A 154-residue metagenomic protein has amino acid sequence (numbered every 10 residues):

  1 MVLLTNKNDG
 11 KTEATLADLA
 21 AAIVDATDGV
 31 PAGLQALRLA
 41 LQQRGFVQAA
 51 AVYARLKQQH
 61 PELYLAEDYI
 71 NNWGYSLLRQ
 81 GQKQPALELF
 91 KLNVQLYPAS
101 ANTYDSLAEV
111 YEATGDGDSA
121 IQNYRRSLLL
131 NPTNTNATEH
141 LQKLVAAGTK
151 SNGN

Functional and structural regions predicted by a protein language model:
M1-Q48: Catalytic loop of the DD-peptidase/beta-lactamase superfamily, centered on the K-T-G motif and neighboring
L56, N93, R126-S127: Canonical positions in the second alpha-helix
